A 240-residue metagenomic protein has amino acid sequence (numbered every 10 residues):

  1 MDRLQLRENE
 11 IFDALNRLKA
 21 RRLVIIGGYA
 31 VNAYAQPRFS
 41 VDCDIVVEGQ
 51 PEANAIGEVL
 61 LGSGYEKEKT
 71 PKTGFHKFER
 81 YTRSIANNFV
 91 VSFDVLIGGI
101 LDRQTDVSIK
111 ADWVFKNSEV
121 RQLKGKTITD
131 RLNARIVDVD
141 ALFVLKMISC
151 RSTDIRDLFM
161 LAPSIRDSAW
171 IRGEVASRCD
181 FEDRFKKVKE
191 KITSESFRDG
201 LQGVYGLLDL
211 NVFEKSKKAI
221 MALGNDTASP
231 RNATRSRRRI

Functional and structural regions predicted by a protein language model:
M1-I240: Compositionally biased terminal segments of proteins
